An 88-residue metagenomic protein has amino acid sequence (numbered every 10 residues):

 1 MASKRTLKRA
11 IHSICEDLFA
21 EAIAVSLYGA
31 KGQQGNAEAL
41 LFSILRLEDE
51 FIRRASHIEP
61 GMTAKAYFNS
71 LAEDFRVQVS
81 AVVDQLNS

Functional and structural regions predicted by a protein language model:
A2-H12, G35-E38, M62, A66-N69: Short, solvent-exposed segments of well-ordered alpha helices
A2-K31: N-terminal acidic leader/helix
K8, H12-C15, F19, L41-L45 (+2 more regions): Generic structural concept
A22-R54: Amphipathic alpha-helical interaction modules
F42, E50-S88: Low-complexity intrinsically disordered segments
